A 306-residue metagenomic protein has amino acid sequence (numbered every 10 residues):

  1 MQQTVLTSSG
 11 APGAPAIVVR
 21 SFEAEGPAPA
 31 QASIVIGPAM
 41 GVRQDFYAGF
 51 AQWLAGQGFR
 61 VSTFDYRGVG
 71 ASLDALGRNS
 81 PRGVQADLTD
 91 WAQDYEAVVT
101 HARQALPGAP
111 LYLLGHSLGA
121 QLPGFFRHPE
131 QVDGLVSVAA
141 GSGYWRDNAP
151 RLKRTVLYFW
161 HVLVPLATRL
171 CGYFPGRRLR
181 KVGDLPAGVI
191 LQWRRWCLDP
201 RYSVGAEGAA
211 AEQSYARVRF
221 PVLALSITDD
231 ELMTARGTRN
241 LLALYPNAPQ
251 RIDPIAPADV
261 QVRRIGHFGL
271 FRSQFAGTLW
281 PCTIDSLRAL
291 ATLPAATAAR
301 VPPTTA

Functional and structural regions predicted by a protein language model:
M1-G26: N-terminal cap/lid segment of alpha/beta-hydrolase-fold proteins
I36-V42: Active-site glycine-rich loops that stabilize anionic/oxyanionic intermediates across multiple enzyme folds
Q44-S80: Conserved alpha/beta-hydrolase
G83-Q104: Alpha/beta-hydrolase active-site loop
L114-R201: Alpha/beta-hydrolase-fold enzymes
V218, A224-S226: Short beta-strand/loop motif that positions the catalytic acidic residue of the alpha/beta-hydrolase fold
M233-L244: Short alpha-helix in the alpha/beta-hydrolase fold that links the catalytic acid
D253-A306: Catalytic active-site module of serine/aspartate enzymes centered on a nucleophile-bearing elbow/loop
